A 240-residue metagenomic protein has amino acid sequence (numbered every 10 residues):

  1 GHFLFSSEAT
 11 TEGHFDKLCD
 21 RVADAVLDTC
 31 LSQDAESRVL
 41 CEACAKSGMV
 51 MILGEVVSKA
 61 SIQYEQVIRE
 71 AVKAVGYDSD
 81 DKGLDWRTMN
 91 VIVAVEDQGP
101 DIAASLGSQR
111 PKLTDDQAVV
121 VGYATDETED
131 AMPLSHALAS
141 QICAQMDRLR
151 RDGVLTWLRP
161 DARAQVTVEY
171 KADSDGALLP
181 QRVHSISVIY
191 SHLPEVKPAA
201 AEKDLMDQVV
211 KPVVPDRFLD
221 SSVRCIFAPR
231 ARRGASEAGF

Functional and structural regions predicted by a protein language model:
G1-L40: N-terminal, positively charged regions that mediate nucleic acid binding
S6-A9, G48, Q66, K73-A238: Glycine-rich, mobile lid/loop segments that gate access to catalytic sites or pores
T11-C19, S61, A131, S135: Alpha-helix N-cap/helix-initiation motif
H14, L18, V22-V26, C30 (+4 more regions): Hydrophobic face of amphipathic alpha-helices
E36-C44, L155-P160: Short, glycine/acidic-rich hinge or "gate" loops at secondary-structure transitions that mediate conformational
V39-S58: Short, charge-patterned binding micro-sites
G54-I62, A231-F240: Short glycine/threonine-rich loop-to-helix capping motif typified by GTGT followed within a few residues by an Asp-Pro
S58-V72: Active-site-surrounding "flap" and adjacent substrate/cofactor-binding loops of secreted or lumenal enzymes, prototyped
